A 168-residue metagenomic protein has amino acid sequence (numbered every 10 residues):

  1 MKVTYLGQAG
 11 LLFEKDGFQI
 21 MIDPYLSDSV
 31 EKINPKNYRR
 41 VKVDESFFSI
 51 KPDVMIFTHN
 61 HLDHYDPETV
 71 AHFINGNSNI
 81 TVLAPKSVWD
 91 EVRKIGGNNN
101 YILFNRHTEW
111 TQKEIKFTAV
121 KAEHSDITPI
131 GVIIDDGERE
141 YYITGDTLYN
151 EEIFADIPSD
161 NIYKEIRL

Functional and structural regions predicted by a protein language model:
F13, D23, H59, D66 (+3 more regions): Divalent metal-coordination and catalytic microenvironments
F18, G76-T81: A short helix->loop->beta-strand "cap" motif at the edges of active sites that frequently abuts
F18-I56, E68-H72, T147-P158: Pre-active-site segment of Zn-dependent metallo-hydrolases
P24-L26, N60, S87, A122-E123 (+2 more regions): Active-site metal-binding loops of divalent metal-dependent hydrolases
D28-S29, H61-Y65, W89-E91, T108-T111 (+2 more regions): Active-site environment of divalent metal-dependent phosphoester hydrolases
D66-N75, K94: Metal-dependent catalytic neighborhoods of phosphoester/phosphodiester hydrolases
T81, S87, Y149-L168: Cap/insert and terminal regions of metallo-dependent hydrolase folds
A84-E138: Metallo-beta-lactamase
